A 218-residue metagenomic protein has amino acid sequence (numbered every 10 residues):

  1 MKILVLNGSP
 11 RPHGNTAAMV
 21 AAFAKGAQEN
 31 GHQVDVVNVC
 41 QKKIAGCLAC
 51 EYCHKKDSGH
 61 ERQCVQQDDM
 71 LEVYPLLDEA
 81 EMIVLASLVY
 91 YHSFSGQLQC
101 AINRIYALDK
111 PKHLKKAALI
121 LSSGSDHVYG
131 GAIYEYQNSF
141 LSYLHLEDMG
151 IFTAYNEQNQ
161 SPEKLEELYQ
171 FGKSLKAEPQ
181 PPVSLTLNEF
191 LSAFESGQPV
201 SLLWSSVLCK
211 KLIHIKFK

Functional and structural regions predicted by a protein language model:
M1-L85, H92-N103, A107, P162-K218: N-terminal beta1-alpha1-beta2 submodule of the flavodoxin-like/Rossmannoid cofactor-binding fold
G8, V39, L121-G124, T153-A154: Cofactor-binding loop segments of dinucleotide-utilizing enzymes, especially the Rossmann-like FAD- and NAD(P)+-binding
K55, K112, Y129, Y155 (+1 more regions): Short alpha-helix boundary/capping motifs
L85-A86, L119: Redox-cofactor binding/interface segments in oxidoreductases and associated redox assembly factors
V89-Y91, G124-S125: Short glycine-rich anion-binding loops that position phosphate/pyrophosphate groups of nucleotides and phosphorylated
D109-I151: Short, glycine-/small-residue-rich phosphate/pyrophosphate-handling segment
G130-G131, Q160-K164: Short, solvent-exposed loop/turn segments at secondary-structure boundaries
F140-N156, P162, S174-E178: A charged, well-structured terminal subsegment
